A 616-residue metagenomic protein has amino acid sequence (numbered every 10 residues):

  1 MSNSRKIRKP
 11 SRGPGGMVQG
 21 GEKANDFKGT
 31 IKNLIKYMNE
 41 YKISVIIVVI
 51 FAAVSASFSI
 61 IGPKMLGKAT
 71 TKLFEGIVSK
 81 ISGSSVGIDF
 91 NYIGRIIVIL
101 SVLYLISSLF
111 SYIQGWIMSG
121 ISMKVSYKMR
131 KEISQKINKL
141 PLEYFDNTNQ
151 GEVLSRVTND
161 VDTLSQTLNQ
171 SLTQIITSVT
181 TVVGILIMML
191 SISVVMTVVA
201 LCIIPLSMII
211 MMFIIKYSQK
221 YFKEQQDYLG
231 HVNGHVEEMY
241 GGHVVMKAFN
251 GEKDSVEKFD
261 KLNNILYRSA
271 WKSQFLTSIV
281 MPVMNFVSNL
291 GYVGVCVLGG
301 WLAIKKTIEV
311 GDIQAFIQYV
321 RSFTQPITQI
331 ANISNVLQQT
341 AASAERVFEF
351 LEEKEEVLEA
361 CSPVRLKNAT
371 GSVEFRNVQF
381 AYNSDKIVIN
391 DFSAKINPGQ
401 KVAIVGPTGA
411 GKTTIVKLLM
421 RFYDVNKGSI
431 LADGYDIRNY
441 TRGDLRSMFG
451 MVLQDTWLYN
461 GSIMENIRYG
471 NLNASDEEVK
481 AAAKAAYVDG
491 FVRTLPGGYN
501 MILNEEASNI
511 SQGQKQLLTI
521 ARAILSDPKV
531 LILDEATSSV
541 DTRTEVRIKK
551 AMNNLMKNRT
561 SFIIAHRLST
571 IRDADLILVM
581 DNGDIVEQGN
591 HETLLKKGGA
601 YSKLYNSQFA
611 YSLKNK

Functional and structural regions predicted by a protein language model:
M1-G62, F74-I96, I113-M118, S122 (+7 more regions): Membrane-integrated ABC transporters
G29-T30, M38, M118, S122 (+2 more regions): Juxtamembrane loop-to-helix connectors within ABC transporter transmembrane domains
I35, I43-K68, L100, G115-S119 (+4 more regions): Alpha-helical segments in transporter systems
E40, S44-S57, K68, L103 (+4 more regions): Transmembrane helices of ABC transporter permease
E40-I43, L142-E143, V161-L168, L172 (+7 more regions): An intracellular "coupling" helix at the cytosolic face of ABC transporter transmembrane type-1 domains
M188-C202, K272-E345, F350-L351: Helix-loop-helix
E352, L358-A360, L366-K616: ABC-type nucleotide-binding domain
